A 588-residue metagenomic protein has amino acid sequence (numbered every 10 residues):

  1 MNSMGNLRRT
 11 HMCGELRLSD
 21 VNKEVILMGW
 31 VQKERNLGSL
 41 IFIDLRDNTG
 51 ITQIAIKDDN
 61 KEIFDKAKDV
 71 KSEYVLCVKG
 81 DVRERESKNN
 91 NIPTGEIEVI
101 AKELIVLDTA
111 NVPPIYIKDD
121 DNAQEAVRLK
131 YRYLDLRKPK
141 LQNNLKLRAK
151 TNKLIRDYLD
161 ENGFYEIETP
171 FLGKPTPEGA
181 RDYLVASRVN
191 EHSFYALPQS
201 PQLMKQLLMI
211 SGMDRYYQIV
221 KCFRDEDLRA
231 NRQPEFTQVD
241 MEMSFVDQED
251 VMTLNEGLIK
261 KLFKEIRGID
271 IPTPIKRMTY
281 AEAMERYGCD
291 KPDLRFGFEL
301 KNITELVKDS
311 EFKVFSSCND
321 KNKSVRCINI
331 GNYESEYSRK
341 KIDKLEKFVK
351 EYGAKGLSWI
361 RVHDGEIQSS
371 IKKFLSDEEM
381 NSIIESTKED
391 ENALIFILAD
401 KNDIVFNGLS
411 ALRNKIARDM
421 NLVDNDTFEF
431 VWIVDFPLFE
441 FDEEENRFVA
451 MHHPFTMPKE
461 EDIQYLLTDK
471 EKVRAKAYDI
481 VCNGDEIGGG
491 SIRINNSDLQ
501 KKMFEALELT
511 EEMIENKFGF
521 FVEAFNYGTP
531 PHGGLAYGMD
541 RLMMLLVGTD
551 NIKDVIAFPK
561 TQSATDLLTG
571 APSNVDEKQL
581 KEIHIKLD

Functional and structural regions predicted by a protein language model:
M1-D588: Class II aminoacyl-tRNA synthetase catalytic cores and aaRS-like
